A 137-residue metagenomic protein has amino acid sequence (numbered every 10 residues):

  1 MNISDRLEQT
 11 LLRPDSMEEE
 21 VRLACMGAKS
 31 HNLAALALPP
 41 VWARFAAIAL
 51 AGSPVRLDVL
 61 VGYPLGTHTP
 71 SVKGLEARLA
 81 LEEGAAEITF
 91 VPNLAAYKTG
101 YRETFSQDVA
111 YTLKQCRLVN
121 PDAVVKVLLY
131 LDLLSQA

Functional and structural regions predicted by a protein language model:
M1-G74, E82: Conserved N-terminal beta1-alpha1 strand-loop-helix module at the mouth
E20-A24, E76-A80, F105-Q115: A general structural detector for well-ordered alpha-helical segments in enzyme core domains, enriched
H31, E83-G84, Q115, V119-N120: Structural motif
A34-A37, E87-T89, K126: Conserved beta-strand positions in the central sheet of alpha/beta enzyme cores
P40, R44-L65, R102-A137: Alpha-helix-loop-beta-strand connector modules within alpha/beta enzyme cores
D58, I88-V91: Short hydrophobic alpha-helical runs that function as membrane-insertion/retention elements
G66-T67, L94-T99: A short acidic, helix-capping loop that chelates divalent metal ions and anchors anionic groups
E82-E83, N93: A structural-propensity feature for long, helix-poor, extended segments
